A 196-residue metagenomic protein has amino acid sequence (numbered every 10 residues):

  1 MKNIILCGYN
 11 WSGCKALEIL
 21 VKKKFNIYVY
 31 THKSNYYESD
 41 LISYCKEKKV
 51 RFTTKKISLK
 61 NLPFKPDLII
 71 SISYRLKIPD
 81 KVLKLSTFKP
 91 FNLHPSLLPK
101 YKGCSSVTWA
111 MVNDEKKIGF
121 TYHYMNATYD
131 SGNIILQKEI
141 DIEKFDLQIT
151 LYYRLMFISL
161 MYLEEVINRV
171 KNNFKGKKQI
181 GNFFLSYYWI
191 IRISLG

Functional and structural regions predicted by a protein language model:
M1-G196: One-carbon transfer enzymes
